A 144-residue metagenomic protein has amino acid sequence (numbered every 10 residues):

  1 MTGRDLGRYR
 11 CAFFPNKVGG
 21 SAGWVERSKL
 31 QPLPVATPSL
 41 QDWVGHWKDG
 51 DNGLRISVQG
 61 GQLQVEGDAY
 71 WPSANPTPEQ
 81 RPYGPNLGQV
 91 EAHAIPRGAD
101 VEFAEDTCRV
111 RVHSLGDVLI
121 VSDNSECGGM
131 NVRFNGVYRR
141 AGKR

Functional and structural regions predicted by a protein language model:
M1-R27: SH3/SH3-like beta-barrel superfamily modules
D5, F14-N16, K29, A69 (+3 more regions): A mature extracytoplasmic/lumenal domain signature
G7, G50-G53, L87-E91, E105-R109 (+1 more regions): Short, surface-exposed coil-to-beta transition loops
E26-V35: Structured surface patches comprising rigid loops and adjacent beta-strands/short helices at the edges of well-ordered
A36-R55, F134-R144: Tryptophan-anchored aromatic micro-motifs
D49-G98, S122-G128: N-terminal glycine/threonine-rich, aromatic-flanked beta-hairpin/loop signature
G98-G116: Acidic, glycine-rich flexible loop segments
R111-V112, D117-R133: Short, exposed beta-strand-loop hairpins at the edges of beta-sheets in extracellular/periplasmic proteins
